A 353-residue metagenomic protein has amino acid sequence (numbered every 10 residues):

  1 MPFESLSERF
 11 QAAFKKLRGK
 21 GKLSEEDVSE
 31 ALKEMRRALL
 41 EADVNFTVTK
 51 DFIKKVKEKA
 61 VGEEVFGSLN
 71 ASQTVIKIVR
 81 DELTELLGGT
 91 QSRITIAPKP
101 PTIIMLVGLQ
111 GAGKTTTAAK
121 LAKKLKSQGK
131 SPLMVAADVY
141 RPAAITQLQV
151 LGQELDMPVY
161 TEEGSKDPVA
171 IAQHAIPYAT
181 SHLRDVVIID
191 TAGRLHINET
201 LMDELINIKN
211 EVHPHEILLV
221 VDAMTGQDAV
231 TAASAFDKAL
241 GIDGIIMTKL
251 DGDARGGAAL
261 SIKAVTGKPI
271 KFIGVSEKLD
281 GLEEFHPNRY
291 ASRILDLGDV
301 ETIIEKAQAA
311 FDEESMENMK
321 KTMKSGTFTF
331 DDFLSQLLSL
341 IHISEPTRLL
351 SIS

Functional and structural regions predicted by a protein language model:
P2-F3: N-terminal amphipathic/basic leader segments beginning at the initiator methionine
L6, A12-A137, A144-S165, I171-S181 (+1 more regions): Primarily NTPase-proximal linker/entry elements flanking Walker-type ATP/GTP-binding cores
S24, N45-T49, P269, D296 (+1 more regions): Helix N-cap / loop-to-helix initiation motif
A112-K120, P142-I145, H196-E199, G226-A229 (+1 more regions): Short glycine/serine/threonine-rich phosphate/pyrophosphate-binding segments that cradle anionic phosphate groups
Q173-I176, R184, H196, L205-K209 (+1 more regions): Conserved phosphate-handling catalytic cores of large alpha/beta enzymes
T329-L340: Terminal-proximal interaction/regulatory segments of ATP-powered molecular machines
I341-S353: Single conserved hydrophobic/aromatic residue that forms the stacking wall/gate of nucleotide- or nucleobase-binding
